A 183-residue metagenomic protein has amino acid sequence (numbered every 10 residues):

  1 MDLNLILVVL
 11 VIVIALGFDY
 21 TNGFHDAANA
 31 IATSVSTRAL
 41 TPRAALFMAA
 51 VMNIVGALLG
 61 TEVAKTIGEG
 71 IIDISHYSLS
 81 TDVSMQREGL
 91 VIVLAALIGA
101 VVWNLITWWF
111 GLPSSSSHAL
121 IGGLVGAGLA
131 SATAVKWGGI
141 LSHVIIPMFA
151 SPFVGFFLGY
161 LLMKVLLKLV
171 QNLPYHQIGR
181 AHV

Functional and structural regions predicted by a protein language model:
M1-V13, E62-V91, V170-Q177: Helix-loop-helix hairpins and the membrane-proximal interhelical loops of multi-pass alpha-helical transport proteins
I12, L16-A27, N53-T66, A96 (+5 more regions): Transmembrane alpha-helical segments of multi-pass membrane transport proteins and ion-pumping complexes
F24-A30, S115-S117: Transmembrane helix boundary and interhelical junction motifs in multipass membrane proteins
T33-T41, I121-A134: Interfacial segments of multi-pass membrane proteins
R38-A50, H143: Membrane-interface alpha-helices at helix entry/exit sites of multi-pass transporters
L105-S117: Membrane-helix interface "capping/anchor" motifs
K136-F153: Structural signal for the N-terminal portions of transmembrane helices and their immediately preceding loop/interface
I178-V183: Conserved small/polar residues in nucleotide/adenosyl-binding loops
